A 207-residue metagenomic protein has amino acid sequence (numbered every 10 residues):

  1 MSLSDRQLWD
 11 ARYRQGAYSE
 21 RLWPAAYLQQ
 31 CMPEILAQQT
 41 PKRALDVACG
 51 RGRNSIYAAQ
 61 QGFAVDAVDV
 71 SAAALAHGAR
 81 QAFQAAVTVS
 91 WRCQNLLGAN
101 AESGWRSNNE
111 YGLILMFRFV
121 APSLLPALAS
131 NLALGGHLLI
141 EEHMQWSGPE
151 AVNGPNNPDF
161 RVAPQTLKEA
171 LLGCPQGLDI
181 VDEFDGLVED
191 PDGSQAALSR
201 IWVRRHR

Functional and structural regions predicted by a protein language model:
M1-Q39, G98: Conserved class I S-adenosyl-L-methionine
P41-G50: Conserved class I S-adenosyl-L-methionine
S71-A73: Conserved SAM/SAH-binding beta-strand->alpha-helix loop
G78-A79: Conserved SAM-binding loop
A85-A99: Conserved SAM-binding strand-loop segment of SAM-dependent methyltransferases
E102-L113: A short acidic, Gly/Pro-enriched loop at the edge of an enzyme's catalytic core that lines a small-molecule cofactor
F119-A129: A short, conserved alpha-helix within the catalytic core of class I
G136-W146: Conserved beta-strand signature within the Rossmann-like core of class I S-adenosyl-L-methionine
